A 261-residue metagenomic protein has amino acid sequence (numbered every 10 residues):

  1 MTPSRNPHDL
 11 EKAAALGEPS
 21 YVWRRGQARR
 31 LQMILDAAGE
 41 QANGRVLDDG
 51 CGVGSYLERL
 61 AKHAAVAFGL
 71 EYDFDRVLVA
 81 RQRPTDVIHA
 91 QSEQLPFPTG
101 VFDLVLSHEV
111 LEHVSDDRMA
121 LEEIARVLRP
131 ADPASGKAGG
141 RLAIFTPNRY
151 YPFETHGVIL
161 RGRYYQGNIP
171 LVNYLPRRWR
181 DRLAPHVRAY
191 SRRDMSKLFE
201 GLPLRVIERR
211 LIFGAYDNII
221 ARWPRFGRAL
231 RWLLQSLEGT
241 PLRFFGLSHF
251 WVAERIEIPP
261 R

Functional and structural regions predicted by a protein language model:
M1-P98, L104-H108, L121, A189 (+3 more regions): Conserved N-terminal segment of class I S-adenosyl-L-methionine
E18-R25, S55, S115-E123, V127 (+1 more regions): S-adenosyl-L-methionine-dependent methyltransferase catalytic module, highlighting the catalytic core
R81-Q82, T99-F102, H156, I219-R222: Short secondary-structure transition/capping segments
V87, F102, R126, D132-P133 (+2 more regions): Generic "edge-of-domain/loop-turn" microfeature
E109-H113: Short catalytic micro-motifs in class I SAM-dependent methyltransferases
